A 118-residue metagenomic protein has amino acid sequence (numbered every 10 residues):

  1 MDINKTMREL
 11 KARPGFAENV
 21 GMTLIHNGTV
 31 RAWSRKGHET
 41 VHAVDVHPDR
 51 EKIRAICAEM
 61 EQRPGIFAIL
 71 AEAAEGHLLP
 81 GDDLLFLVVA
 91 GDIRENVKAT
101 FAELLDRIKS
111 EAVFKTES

Functional and structural regions predicted by a protein language model:
M1-L84, A90-S118: N-terminal, polar/charged subdomain of small-to-medium soluble alpha/beta proteins
